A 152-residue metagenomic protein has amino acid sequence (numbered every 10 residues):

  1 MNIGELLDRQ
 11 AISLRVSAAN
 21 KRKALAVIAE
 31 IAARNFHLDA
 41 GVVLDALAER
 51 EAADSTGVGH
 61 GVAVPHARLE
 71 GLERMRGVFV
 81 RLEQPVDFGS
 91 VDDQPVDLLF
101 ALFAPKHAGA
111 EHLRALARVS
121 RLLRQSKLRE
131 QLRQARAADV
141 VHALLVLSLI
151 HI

Functional and structural regions predicted by a protein language model:
M1-I150: Cytosolic covalent-transfer regions centered on His/Cys nucleophiles that carry phosphoryl or persulfide groups
